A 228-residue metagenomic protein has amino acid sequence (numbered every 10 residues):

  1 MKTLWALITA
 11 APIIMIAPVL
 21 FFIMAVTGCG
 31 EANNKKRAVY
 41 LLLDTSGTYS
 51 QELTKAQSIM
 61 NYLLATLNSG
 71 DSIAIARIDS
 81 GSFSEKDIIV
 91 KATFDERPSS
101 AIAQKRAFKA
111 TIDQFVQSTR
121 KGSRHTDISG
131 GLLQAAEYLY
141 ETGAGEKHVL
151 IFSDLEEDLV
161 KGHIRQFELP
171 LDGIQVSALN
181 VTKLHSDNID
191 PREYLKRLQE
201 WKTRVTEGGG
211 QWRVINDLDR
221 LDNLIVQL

Functional and structural regions predicted by a protein language model:
M1-T27: Sec-dependent bacterial lipoprotein signal peptides
G30-A32: Bacterial signal peptide processing site
K35-R97, H148-L150, L218-D222: Von Willebrand factor
R37, T119-G173: Exposed acidic/Ser/Thr-rich ligand/metal-binding surfaces
Y49-E52, F83-D87, E157-I164, H185-I189 (+1 more regions): Extracytoplasmic/secreted cell-surface and envelope-processing proteins
D95-A144, T182-H185: Von Willebrand factor
E156-E200: VWA/integrin I-like adhesion module and closely mimicked acidic/polar interface patches used
P191-L228: Von Willebrand factor A/integrin I-like adhesion domains
